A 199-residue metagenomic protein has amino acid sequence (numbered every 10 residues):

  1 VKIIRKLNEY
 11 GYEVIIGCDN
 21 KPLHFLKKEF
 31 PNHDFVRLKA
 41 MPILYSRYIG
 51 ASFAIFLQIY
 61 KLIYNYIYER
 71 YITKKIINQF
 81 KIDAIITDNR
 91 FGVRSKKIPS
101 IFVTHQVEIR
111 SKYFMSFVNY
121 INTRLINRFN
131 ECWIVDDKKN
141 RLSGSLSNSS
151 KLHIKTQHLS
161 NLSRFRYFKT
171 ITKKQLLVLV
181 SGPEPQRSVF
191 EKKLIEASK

Functional and structural regions predicted by a protein language model:
V1, P185-S188: A short, glycine/small-residue-rich beta-strand->loop->alpha-helix junction that serves as a flexible
I3-Y12, A197-S198: A short, Lys/Arg-enriched amphipathic alpha-helix followed by its capping loop at the start of a domain
N8-Q58: Conserved nucleotide-sugar phosphate-binding/catalytic loop shared by glycosyltransferases and other
D19-H24, I85-G92, K138-N140, K199: Short, polar loop motifs at secondary-structure junctions
G50-G92: Conserved nucleotide-sugar donor-binding subdomain of glycosyltransferases
K81-D83, I98, N130: Conserved acidic residues
T104-H105, I109-P185: A nucleotide-sugar donor-handling region in carbohydrate enzymes
V189-S198: Short hydrophobic signal-anchor/transmembrane segments that target glycosyltransferases and glycosylation machinery
